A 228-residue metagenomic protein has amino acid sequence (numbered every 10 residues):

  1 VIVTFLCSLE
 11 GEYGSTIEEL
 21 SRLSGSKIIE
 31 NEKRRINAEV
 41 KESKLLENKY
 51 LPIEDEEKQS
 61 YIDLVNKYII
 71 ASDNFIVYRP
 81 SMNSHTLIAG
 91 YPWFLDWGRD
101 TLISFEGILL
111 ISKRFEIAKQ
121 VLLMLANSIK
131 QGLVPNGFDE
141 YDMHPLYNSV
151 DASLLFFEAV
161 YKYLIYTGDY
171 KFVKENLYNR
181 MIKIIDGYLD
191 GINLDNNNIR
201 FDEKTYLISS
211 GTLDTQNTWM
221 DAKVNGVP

Functional and structural regions predicted by a protein language model:
V1-P228: Acidic, mature catalytic/reactive cores of soluble proteins
